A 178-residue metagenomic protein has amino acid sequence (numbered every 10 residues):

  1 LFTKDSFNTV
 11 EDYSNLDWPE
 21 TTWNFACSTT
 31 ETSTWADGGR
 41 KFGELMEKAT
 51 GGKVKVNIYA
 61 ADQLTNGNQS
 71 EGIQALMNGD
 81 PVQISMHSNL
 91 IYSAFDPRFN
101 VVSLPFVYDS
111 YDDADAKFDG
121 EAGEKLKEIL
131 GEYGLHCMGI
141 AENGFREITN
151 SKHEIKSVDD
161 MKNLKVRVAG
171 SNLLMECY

Functional and structural regions predicted by a protein language model:
F2-E11, E44, S70, G79 (+2 more regions): Contiguous mixed-secondary-structure segments that line small-molecule binding/active-site clefts of soluble domains
F7, T22-R40, A61-N66: Extracytoplasmic "Venus flytrap"
Y13-E20: Extreme N-terminus of proteins, especially the signal/transit-peptide cleavage junction and the first residues
T22, K53-N57, K165: Residues at or immediately flanking beta-strands
G43-N57: Signal peptide-proximal N-terminal region of secreted/periplasmic/extracellular or secretory-lumen proteins
N57-Y59, M138: General small-molecule cofactor/ligand-binding pocket signal
Y59-Q74, A169-L173: Short helix-initiation/N-cap motifs at beta->coil->alpha
